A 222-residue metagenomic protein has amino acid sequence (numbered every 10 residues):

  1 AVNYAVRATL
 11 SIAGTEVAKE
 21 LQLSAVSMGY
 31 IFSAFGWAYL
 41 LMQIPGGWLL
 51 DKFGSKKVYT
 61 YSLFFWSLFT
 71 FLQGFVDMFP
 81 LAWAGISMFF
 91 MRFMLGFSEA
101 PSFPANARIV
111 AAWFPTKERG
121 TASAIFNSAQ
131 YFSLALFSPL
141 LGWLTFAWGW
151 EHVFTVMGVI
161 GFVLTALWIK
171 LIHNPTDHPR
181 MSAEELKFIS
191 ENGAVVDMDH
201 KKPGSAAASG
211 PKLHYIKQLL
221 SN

Functional and structural regions predicted by a protein language model:
A1-A25: Extracytoplasmic
A8, G36-I44, A100, L134-A135: Residue-level signature of mid-helix packing/kink "hotspots" within the transmembrane helices of 12-pass Major
E16, G47-W48, W143: Membrane-interface helix termini in secondary transporters
F64-L81: C-terminal ends and interior cores of transmembrane alpha-helices in multi-pass membrane transporters/permeases
M91-Y131: Cytoplasmic helix-loop-helix junction between adjacent transmembrane helices in 12-TM secondary transporters
F126-P179: Helix-loop-helix hairpin linking two adjacent transmembrane segments in secondary transporters
P175-N222: Juxtamembrane intracellular "pre-TM" segments in multi-pass secondary transporters
